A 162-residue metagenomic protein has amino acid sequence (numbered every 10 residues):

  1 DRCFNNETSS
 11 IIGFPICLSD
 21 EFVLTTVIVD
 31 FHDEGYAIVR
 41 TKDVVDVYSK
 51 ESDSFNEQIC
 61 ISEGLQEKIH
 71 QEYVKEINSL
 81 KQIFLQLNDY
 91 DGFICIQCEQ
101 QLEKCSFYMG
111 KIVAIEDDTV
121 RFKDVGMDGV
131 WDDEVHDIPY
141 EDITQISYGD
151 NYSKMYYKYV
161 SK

Functional and structural regions predicted by a protein language model:
D1-S10, F22-L24, I28-K104, G126-K162: Short glycine-rich, low-complexity segments
S9-C17, F107-V113: Short beta-strand-centered aromatic/proline hotspots
I16-D20, A114-D118, D142: Preference for intrinsically disordered or flexible, low-complexity segments and adjacent hinge/connector residues
M109-V125, G129-V130, E134: Extended, basic/helix-rich recognition subdomains
